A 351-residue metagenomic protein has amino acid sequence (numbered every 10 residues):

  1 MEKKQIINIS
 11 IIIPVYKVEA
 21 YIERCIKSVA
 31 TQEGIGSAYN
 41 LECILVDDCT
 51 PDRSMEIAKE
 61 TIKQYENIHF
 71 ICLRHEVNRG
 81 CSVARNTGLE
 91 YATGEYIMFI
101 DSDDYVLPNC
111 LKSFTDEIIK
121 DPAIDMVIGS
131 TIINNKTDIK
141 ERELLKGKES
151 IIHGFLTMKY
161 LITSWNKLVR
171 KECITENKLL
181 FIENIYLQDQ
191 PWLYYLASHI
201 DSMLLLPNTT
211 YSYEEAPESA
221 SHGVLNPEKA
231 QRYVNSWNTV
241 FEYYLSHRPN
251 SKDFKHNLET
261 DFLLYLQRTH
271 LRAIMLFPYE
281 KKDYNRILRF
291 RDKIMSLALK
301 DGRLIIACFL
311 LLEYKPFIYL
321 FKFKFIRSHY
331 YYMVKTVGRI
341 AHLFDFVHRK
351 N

Functional and structural regions predicted by a protein language model:
M1, F277-N351: Membrane-interface aromatic/basic loop that binds lipid-linked glycans or pyrophosphate carriers, typified by
I7-S10, E42, P191: Cell-envelope/extracellular polymer assembly enzymes that use nucleotide-activated donors
V18-E33: Short, well-formed alpha-helical segments that are part of the catalytic scaffolds of diverse glycosyltransferases
S28, D47-E56, V77: A conserved acidic beta->alpha catalytic loop
Y39-C49, I71-H75, S102: Short beta-strand/loop segment that forms part of the nucleotide-sugar
H75-A92, S113: Glycine-rich, basic loop-to-helix element that forms the pyrophosphate-binding segment of sugar-nucleotide handling
S82, S102-L205, Y213-E228, P249: Donor-binding/catalytic cores of nucleotide-activated saccharide and glycerol-phosphate transferases/polymerases
I97: Short aromatic/hydrophobic "clamp" motif used to bind/position activated sugar donors
